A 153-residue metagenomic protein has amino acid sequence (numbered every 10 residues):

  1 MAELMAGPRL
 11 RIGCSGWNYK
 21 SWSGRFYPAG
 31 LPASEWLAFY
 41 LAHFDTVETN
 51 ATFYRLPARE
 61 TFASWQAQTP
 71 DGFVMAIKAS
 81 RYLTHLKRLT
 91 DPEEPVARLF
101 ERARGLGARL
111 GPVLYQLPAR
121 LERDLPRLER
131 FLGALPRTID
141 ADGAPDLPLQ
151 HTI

Functional and structural regions predicted by a protein language model:
M1-T152: Residues lining hydrophobic/aromatic ligand-binding pockets adjacent to catalytic sites
